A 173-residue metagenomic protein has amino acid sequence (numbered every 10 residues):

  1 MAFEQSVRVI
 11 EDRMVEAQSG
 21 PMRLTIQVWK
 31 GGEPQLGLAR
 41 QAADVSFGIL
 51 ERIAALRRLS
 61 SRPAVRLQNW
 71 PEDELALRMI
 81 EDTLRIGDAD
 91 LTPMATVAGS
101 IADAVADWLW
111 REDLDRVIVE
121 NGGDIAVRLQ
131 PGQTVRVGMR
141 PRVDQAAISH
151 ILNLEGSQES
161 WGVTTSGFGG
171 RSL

Functional and structural regions predicted by a protein language model:
E4-E81, G138-L173: A structural signal for small-residue-enriched, beta-sheet-centric alpha/beta enzyme cores and oligomeric scaffold folds
A39, V65-W70, I86, A98-G99 (+2 more regions): Aromatic-residue detector
Q68-D107: Long, hydrophobic/aromatic-enriched structural stretches that serve as scaffold segments
L91-L173: Glycine-rich anion/phosphate-binding loop at the beta-strand->alpha-helix junction
